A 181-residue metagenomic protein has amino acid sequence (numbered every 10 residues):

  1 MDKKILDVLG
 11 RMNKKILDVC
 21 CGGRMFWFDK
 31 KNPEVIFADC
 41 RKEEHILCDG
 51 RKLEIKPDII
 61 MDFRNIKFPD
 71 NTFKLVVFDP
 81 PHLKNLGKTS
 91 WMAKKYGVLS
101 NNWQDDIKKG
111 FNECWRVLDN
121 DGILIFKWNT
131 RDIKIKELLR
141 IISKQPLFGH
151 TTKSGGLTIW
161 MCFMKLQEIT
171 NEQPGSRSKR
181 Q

Functional and structural regions predicted by a protein language model:
M1-Q181: Class I S-adenosyl-L-methionine-dependent methyltransferase catalytic core
